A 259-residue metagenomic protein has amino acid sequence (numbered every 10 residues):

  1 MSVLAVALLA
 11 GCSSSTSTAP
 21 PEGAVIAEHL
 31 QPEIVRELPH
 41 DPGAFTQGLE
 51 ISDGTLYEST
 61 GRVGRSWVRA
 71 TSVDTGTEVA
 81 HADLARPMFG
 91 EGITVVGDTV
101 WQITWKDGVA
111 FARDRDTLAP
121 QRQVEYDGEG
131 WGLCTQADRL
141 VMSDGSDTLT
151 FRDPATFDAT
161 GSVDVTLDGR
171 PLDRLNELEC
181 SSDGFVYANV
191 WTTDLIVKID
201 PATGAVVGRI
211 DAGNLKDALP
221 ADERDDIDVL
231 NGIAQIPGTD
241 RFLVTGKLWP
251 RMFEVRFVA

Functional and structural regions predicted by a protein language model:
L8-G11: C-terminal motif of bacterial Sec signal peptides marking the signal peptidase cleavage site
P21-G43, V73-T77: A short helix->beta-strand "capping" segment at the edge of beta-propeller domains
V35-W67, H81-T94, W131, G246-P250: Beta-strand-rich domains and repeat architectures in extracellular enzymes and scaffolds, especially beta-propellers
E37-P42, H81-R86, R122-G128, V163-L172 (+2 more regions): Surface loop/turn motifs at the tips and blade-to-blade linkers of beta-strand repeat domains
T46, L175-E177, E223-A234: Signature of short aromatic-glycine-proline-rich micro-motifs recurring in repeat-based ectodomains
I51-D53, V95-D98, T135-A137, C180-D183 (+1 more regions): Residue-level detector of Asp-centered blade-edge/turn motifs that repeat once per structural unit in beta-propeller
Y57-R62, V100-D107, M142-S146, A188-T192 (+1 more regions): Conserved beta-strand positions in repeat-built beta-propeller and related beta-rich domains
T71-G76, D114-L118, D153-F157, D200-G204 (+1 more regions): Short loop/turn segments that connect beta-strands within beta-propeller blades
